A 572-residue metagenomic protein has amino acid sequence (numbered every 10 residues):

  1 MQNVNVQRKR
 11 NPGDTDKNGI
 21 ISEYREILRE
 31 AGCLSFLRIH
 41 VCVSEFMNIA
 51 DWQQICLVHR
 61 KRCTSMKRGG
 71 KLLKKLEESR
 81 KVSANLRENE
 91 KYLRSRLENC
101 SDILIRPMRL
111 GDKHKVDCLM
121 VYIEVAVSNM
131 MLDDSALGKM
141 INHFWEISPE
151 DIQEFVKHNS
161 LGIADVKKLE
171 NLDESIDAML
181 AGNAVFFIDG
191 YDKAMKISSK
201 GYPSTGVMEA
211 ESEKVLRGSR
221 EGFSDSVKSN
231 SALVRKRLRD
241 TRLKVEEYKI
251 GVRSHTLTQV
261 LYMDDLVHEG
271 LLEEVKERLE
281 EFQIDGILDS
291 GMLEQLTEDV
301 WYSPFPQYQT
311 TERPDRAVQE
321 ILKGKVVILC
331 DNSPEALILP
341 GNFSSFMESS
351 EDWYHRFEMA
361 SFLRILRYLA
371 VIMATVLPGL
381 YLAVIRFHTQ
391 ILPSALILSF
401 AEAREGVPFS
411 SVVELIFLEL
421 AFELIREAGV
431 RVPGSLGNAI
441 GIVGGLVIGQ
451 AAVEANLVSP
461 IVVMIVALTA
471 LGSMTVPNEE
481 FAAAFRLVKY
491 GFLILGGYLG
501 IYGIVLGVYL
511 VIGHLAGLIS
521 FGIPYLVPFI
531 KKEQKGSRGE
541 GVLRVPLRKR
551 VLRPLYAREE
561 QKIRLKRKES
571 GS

Functional and structural regions predicted by a protein language model:
Q2-R10, K17-V376, S394, L515-S572: Membrane-embedded alpha-helical signal segments
N11, Y24-R25, E30, E174 (+6 more regions): A residue-level detector for conformationally permissive "hinge/kink" positions
D14-T15, I21, R426, V462: Hydrophobic alpha-helical membrane context
F357, S361, H388, L392 (+1 more regions): Short, contiguous, pocket-lining structural segments that sit at or immediately flank catalytic/ligand-binding sites
V371-I391: Hydrophobic alpha-helical segments embedded in or immediately adjacent to the lipid bilayer of multipass inner-membrane
L380, P393-S572: Generic detector of multi-pass transmembrane helix bundles and their immediately adjacent loops in polytopic membrane
